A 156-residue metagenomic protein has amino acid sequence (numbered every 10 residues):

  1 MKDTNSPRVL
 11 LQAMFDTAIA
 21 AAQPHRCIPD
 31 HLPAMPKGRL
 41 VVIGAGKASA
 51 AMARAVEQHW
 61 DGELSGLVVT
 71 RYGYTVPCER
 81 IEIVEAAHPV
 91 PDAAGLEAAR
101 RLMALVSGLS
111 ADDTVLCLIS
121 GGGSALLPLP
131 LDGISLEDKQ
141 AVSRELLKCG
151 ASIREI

Functional and structural regions predicted by a protein language model:
M1-I156: N-terminal loops that bind phosphate or other acidic moieties and the adjacent beta-alpha structural core
